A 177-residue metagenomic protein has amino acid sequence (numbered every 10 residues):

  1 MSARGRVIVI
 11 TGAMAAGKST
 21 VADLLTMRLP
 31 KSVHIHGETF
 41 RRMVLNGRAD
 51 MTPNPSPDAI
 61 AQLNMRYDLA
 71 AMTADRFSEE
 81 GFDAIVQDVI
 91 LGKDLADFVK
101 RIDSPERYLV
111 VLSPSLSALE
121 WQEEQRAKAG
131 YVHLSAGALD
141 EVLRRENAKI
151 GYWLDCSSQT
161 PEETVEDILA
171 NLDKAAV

Functional and structural regions predicted by a protein language model:
I10: Hydrophobic anchor at the beta1->P-loop junction of P-loop NTPases
A13: P-loop (Walker A) phosphate-binding loop of NTP-binding proteins
A16: ATP-binding Walker
S19: Walker A/P-loop
D23-L69: Conserved substrate/cofactor phosphate-moiety recognition/catalytic segment in nucleotide-dependent phosphotransferases
A61-S104: Glycine-rich phosphate-binding loop used to anchor ATP phosphates in small-molecule kinases, encompassing both
D88, D103-E123, L154: Conserved phosphate-donor/acceptor-positioning beta-strand/loop module used by diverse small-molecule
Q125-A170, K174-V177: Small-molecule kinase domains that catalyze NTP-dependent phosphoryl transfer to phosphate-bearing small molecules
